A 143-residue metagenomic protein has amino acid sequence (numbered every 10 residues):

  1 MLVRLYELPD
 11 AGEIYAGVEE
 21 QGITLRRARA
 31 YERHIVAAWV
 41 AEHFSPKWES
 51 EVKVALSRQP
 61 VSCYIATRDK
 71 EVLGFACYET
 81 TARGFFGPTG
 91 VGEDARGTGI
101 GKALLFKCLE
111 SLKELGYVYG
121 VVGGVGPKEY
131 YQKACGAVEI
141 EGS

Functional and structural regions predicted by a protein language model:
M1-E19, G124, S143: Acyl-donor-binding surface of acyltransferase catalytic domains
R26: General small-molecule cofactor/ligand-binding pocket signal
R29-Y31, A37, A41-E93: A conserved beta-strand-loop-helix scaffold within acyl/acetyltransferase catalytic domains
G84, T98, K128-E129: Glycine-centered loop/turn positions within well-structured domains that cap or flank conserved ligand/cofactor-binding
F86, G120-G124: Conserved hydrophobic beta-strand within the GNAT/NAT acetyltransferase core sheet that lines the active-site cleft
V91, G97-E110, E114, K133: Conserved acetyl-CoA-binding loop-helix of GNAT-fold acetyltransferases
K102, E114, G124-S143: Conserved active-site alpha-helix within GNAT-family acetyltransferase domains
